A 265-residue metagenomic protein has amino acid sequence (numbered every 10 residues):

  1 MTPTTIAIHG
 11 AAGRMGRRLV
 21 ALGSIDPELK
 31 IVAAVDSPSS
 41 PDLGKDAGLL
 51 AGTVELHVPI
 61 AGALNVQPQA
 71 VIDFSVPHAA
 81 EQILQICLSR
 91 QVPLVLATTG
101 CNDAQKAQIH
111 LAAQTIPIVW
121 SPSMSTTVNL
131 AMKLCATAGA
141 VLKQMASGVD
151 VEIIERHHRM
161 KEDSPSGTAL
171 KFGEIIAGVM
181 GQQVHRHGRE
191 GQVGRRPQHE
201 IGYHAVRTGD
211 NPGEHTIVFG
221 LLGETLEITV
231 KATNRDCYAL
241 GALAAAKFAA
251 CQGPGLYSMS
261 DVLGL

Functional and structural regions predicted by a protein language model:
T5-N65, S147-L265: C-terminal substrate-binding/catalytic lobe of Rossmann-fold NAD(P)-dependent oxidoreductases
G13-R14, H78, S125: Residue-level detector of alpha-helix initiation sites
V71-I72: N-terminal Rossmann-like NAD(P) cofactor-binding module of classical short-chain dehydrogenase/reductase
S75-V76, T99, R207: Short glycine-/small-residue-rich Rossmann-like dinucleotide-binding loops
I83-Q85, S89-R90, T98-W120, N129-T137: Rossmann-fold NAD(P)-binding glycine/threonine-rich loop
P93, Q108-S125, L142, A146 (+1 more regions): Rossmann-fold dehydrogenase core element
L130-A146, S164: Rossmann-like NAD(P)H-binding beta-loop-alpha module
